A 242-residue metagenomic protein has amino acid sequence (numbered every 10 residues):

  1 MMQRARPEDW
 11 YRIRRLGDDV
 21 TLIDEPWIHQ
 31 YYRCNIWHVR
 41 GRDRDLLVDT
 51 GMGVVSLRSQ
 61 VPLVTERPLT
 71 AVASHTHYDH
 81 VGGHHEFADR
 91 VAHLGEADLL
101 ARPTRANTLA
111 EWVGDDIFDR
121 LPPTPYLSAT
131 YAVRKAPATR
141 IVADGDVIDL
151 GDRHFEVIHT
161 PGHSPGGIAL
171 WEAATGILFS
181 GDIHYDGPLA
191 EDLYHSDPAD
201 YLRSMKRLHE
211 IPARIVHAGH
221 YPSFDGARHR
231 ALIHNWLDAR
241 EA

Functional and structural regions predicted by a protein language model:
W10-L63, A169-G181, Y185: Conserved beta-strand hairpin/beta-sheet module of binuclear metal-dependent hydrolase folds, prominently
G17-D24, Y126-T130, G151-R153: Short Pro/Gly-enriched beta-strand edge/turn motifs at strand-loop
T21-I23, T70-V72, V91, R140-V142 (+3 more regions): Hydrophobic/aromatic beta-strand patches that form the interior of the parallel beta-sheet core in alpha/beta enzyme
H29, E96-A97, P222-F224: Short histidine/acidic/glycine/proline-rich micro-motifs that form metal- and phosphate-coordinating active-site loops
G41-D43, T65-P68, H84-R90, A173-T175 (+1 more regions): Short glycine/proline-enriched coil/turn segments at helix->beta-strand junctions
R44-L47, M52-G53, A132-V133, T139-R140 (+2 more regions): Metallo-beta-lactamase
G53-V147, L232-R240: Active-site HxH/HxHxD metal-binding segment of metal-dependent hydrolases
